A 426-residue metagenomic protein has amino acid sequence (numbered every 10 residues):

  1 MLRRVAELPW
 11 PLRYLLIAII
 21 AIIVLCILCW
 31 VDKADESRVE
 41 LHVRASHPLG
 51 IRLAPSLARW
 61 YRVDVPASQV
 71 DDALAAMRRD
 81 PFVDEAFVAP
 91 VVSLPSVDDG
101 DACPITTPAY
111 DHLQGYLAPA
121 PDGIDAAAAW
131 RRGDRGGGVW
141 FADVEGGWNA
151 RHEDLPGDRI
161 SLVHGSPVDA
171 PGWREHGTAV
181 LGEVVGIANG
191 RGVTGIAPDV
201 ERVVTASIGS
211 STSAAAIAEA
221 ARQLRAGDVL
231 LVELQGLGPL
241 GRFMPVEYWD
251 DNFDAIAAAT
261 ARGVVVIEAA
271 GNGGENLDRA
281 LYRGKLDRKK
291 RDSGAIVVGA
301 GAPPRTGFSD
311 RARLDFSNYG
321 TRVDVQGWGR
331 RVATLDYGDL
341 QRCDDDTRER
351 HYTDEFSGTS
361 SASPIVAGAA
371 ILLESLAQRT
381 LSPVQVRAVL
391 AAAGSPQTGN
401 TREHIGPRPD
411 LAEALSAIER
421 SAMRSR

Functional and structural regions predicted by a protein language model:
M1-L53, R78, F82-D99, D125: Autoinhibitory N-terminal propeptides
V5, R131, R135-G137, T205-S293 (+2 more regions): Substrate-binding/access-modulating region of protease and related hydrolase catalytic domains
H47-A67, E201: Surface-exposed aromatic
G50, A54-A58, R78-W140, E153-D154: Protease zymogen maturation seam
L117-P121, R131-R151, I160-G192, T205-A215 (+2 more regions): Active-site-proximal loop motif in hydrolases
V144, E153-L155, I160, T306-S360: Catalytic-core environment of secreted peptidases
T205-S207, G329-G406: Hydrolase catalytic cores
Q223-E233, A295-V297, S375-R426: C-terminal subdomain of the subtilisin-like protease fold in secreted/lumenal serine endopeptidases
